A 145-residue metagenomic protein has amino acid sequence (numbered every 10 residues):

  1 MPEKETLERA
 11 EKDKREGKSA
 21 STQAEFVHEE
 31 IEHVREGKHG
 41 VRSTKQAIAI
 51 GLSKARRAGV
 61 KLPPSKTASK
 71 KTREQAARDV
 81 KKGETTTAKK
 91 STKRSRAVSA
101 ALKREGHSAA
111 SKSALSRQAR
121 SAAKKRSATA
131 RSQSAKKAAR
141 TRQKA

Functional and structural regions predicted by a protein language model:
M1-A145: A charge-rich, low-complexity, intrinsically flexible signal that marks solvent-exposed coils, linkers, repeats
